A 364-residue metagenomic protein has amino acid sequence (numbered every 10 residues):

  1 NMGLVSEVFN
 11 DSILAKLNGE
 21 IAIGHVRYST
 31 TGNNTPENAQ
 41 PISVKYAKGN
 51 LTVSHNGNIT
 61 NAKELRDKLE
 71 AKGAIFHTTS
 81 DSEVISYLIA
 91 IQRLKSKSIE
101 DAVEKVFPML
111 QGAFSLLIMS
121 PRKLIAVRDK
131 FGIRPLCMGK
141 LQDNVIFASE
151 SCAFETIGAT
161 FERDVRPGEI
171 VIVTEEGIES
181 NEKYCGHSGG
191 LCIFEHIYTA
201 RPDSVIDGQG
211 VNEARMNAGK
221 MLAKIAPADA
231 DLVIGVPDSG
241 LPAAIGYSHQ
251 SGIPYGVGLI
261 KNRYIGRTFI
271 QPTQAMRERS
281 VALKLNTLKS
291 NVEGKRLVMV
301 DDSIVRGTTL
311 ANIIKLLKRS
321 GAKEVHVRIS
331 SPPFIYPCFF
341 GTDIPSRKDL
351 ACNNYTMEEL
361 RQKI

Functional and structural regions predicted by a protein language model:
N1-P167, I172-A230, V236, E324 (+1 more regions): Conserved short alpha-helical segments that host acidic/polar catalytic motifs at enzyme active sites
T30-T31, N61, I133-R134, F154-E155 (+5 more regions): Flexible loop/turn segments at secondary-structure boundaries
S54, M119, V127-R128, G139 (+12 more regions): Generic beta-strand/beta-sheet core signal
A74, K95-S96, I225-D231, H249-G256 (+2 more regions): Secondary-structure transition/capping motifs at alpha-helix termini and the adjoining loop/turn into the next element
T78, E83-Y87, Y255-G266, K363: A conserved beta-strand->alpha-helix junction
K105, C152-A153, T160-F161, V165-E169 (+4 more regions): Phosphate/diphosphate-binding loops
F107, R122-K123, K140, G158-D164 (+2 more regions): PRPP-dependent phosphoribosyltransferase catalytic core
G252-V298, T308, I335-P345: Short, glycine/charge-rich flexible loops or terminal/linker lids adjacent to PRPP-binding catalytic cores
